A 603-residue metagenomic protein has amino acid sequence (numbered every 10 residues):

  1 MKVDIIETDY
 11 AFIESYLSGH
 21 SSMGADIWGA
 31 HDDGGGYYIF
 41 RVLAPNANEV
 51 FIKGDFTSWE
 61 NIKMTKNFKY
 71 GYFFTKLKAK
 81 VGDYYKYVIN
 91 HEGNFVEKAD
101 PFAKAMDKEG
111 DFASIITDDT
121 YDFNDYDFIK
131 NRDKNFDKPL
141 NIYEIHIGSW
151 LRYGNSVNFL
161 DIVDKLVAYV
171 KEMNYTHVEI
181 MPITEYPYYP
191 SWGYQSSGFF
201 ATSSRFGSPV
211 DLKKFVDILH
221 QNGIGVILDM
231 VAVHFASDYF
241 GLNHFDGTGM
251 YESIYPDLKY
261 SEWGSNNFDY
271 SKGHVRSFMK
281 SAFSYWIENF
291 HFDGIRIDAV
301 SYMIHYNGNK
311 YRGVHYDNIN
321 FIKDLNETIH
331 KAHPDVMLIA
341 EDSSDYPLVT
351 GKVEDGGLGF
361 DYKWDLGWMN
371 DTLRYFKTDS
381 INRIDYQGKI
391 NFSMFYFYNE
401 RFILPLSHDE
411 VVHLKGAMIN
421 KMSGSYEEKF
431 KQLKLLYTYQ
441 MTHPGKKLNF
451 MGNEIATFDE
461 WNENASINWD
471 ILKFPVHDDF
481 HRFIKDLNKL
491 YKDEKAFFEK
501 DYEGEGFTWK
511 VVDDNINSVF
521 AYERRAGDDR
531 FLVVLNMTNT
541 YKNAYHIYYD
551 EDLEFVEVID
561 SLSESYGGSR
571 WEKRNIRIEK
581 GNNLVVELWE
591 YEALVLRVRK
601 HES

Functional and structural regions predicted by a protein language model:
M1-I39, W59, K63-E144, S149-G154 (+2 more regions): The feature marks proteins involved in alpha-glucan
V42, Y87, I145, V170 (+11 more regions): Conserved, mostly hydrophobic/aromatic
L43-V50, T57-W59, K80, D550-L553: Short proline/glycine-enriched turn/loop motifs at strand-loop junctions of beta-rich domains
V50-I52, Y85: Short beta-strand elements bearing conserved aromatic residues within extracellular beta-rich modules
V81-Y85, E572-S603: C-terminal beta-strand-rich structural cap/linker in extracellular carbohydrate-active enzymes
I129-D137, H146-F292, R296-V314: Substrate-binding/active-site clefts of carbohydrate-active enzymes
H291-D293, H305-N464, K492, F498-E554 (+1 more regions): Conserved alpha/beta catalytic core and glycan-binding cleft of carbohydrate-active enzymes
V476-F497: Catalytic cores of secreted or luminal carbohydrate-active enzymes
